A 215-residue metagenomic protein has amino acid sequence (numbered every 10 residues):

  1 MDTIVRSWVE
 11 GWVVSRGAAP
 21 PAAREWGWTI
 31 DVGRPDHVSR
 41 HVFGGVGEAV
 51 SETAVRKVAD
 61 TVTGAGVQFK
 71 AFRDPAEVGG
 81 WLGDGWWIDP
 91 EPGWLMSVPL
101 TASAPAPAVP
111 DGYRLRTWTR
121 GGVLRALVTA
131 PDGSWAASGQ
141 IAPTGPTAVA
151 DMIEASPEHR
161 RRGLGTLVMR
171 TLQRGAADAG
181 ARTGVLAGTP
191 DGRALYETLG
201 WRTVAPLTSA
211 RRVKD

Functional and structural regions predicted by a protein language model:
M1-G80: N-terminal charged segments
G33-H37, A65-G66, E91-P92, W118-A126 (+1 more regions): A short helix-loop-beta-strand connector motif used in the catalytic cores of GNAT acetyltransferases and, in some
S51-V58, A155, R161-D178, T198: Conserved acetyl-CoA-binding loop-helix of GNAT-fold acetyltransferases
T63-R73, A176-G188: Conserved GNAT acetyl-CoA-binding A-motif
A76-W87, T166, D178, P190-L207 (+1 more regions): Conserved active-site alpha-helix within GNAT-family acetyltransferase domains
G83-L124, A130: Acyltransferase donor/substrate-recognition loop-hinge adjacent to the catalytic core
P92-S103, A187-P190, S209-D215: C-terminal "cap" of GNAT-fold acetyltransferases
W118-P157: A conserved beta-strand-loop-helix scaffold within acyl/acetyltransferase catalytic domains
